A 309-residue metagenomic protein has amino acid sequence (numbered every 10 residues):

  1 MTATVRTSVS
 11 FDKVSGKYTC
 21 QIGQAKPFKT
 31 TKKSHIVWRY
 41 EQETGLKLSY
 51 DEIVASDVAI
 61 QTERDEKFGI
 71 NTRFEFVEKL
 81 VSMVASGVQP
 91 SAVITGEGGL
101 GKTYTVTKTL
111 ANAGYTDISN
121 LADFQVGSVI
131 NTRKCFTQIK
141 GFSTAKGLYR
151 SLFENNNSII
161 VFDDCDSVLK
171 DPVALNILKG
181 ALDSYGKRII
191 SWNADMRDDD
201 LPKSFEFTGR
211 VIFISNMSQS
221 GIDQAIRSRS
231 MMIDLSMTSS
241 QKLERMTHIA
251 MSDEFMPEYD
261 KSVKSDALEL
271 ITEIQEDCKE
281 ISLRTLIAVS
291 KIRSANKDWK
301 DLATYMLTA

Functional and structural regions predicted by a protein language model:
S56-G87: N-terminal pre-Walker A segment at the start of P-loop NTPase domains
S86-V106: Walker A/P-loop nucleotide-binding motif
Y115-I159: Short glycine-rich substrate-engagement loop in P-loop NTPases that contacts/grips substrate
N156-I160, K203-I212: Loop/turn-to-beta-strand initiation segments
D163-C165: Walker B catalytic acidic pair
L169-T208: Conserved catalytic/switch belt of AAA+ P-loop NTPases
G221-Q241: A short helix-turn-beta junction within AAA+ P-loop NTPase domains corresponding to the substrate/partner-engaging
D253-T308: Conserved AAA+ ATPase small/helical "lid" subdomain
